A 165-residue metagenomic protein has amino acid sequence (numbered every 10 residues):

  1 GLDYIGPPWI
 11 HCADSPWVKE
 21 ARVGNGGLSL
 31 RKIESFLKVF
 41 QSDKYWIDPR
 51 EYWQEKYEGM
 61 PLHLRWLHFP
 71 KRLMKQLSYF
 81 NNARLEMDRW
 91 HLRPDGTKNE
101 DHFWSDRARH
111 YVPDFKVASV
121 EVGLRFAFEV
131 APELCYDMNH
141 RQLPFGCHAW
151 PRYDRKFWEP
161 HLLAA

Functional and structural regions predicted by a protein language model:
G1-V23: Conserved donor-nucleotide/metal-binding helix-loop-beta segment in metal-dependent transferases, i.e., the alpha-helix
N25-A165: Catalytic core and acceptor-binding pocket of nucleotide-sugar-dependent glycosyltransferases
